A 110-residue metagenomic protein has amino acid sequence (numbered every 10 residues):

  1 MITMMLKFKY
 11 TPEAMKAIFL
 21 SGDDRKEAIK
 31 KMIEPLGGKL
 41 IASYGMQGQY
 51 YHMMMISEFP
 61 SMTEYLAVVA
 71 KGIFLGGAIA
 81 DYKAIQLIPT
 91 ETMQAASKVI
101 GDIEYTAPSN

Functional and structural regions predicted by a protein language model:
M1-P35, K39-Y51, M62-A67, I88-N110: Short S/T/G/P-rich N-terminal loop/turn motif that feeds into the first structured element of a domain
L6-F8, M55, Y82-A84: A structural signal for short, well-ordered beta-strand segments
H52-E58: Short cationic amphipathic helices and targeting signals
E58-T90: An amphipathic, aromatic/His-enriched active-site/gating alpha helix that lines ligand/cofactor pockets
